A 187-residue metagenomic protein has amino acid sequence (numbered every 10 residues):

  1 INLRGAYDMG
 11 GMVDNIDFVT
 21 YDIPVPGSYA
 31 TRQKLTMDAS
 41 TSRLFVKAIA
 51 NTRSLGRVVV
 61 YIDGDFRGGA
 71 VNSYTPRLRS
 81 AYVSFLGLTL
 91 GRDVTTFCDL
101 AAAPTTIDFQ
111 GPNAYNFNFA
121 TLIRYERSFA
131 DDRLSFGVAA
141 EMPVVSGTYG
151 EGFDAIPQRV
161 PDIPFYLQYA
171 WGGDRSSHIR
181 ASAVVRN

Functional and structural regions predicted by a protein language model:
I1-I16, V25-S146, P157-P164, Q168-G173: Outer membrane beta-barrel
G150-I156: Active-site cleft segment of glycoside hydrolase catalytic domains centered on the general acid/base Glu
D174-N187: Detector for outer-membrane/organellar transmembrane beta-barrel domains, recognizing the amphipathic beta-strand
